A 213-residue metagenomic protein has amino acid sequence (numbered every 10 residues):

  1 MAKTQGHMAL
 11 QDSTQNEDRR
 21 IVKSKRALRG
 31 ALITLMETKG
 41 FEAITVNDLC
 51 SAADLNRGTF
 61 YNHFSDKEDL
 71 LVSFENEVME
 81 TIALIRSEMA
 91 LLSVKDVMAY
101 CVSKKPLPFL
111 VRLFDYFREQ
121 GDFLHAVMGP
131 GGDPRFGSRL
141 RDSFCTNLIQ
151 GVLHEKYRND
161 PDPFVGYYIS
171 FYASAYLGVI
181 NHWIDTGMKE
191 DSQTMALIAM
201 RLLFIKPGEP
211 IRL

Functional and structural regions predicted by a protein language model:
A2-K39: Basic, helix-initiating cap at the start of DNA-binding domains
K3-Q5, P163-D185, Q193-I205: Hydrophobic alpha-helical segments that form the core of small-molecule binding pockets and/or dimer interfaces
R20, A90, L124, H154 (+2 more regions): Terminal, non-globular segments
L35-D69: Helix-turn-helix
T45-V46, F74-M89: Short, basic, alpha-helical segments at the C-terminal edge of helix-turn-helix-like DNA-binding modules
S87-E119: Hydrophobic alpha-helical connector segments
V111-S138: Amphipathic alpha-helical segments used for helix-helix packing
G131-K156, G166-S174, G208: Amphipathic alpha-helical packing segments from all-alpha helical-bundle domains
